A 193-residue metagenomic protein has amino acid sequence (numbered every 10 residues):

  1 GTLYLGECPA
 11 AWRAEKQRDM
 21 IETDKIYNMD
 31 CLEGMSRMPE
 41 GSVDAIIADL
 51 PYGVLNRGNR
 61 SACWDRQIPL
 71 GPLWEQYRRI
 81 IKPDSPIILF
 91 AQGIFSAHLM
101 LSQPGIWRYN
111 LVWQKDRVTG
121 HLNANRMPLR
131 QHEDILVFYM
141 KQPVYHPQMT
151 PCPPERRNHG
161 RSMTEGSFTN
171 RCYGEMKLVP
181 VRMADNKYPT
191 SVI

Functional and structural regions predicted by a protein language model:
G1-I193: Core catalytic lobe of class I
